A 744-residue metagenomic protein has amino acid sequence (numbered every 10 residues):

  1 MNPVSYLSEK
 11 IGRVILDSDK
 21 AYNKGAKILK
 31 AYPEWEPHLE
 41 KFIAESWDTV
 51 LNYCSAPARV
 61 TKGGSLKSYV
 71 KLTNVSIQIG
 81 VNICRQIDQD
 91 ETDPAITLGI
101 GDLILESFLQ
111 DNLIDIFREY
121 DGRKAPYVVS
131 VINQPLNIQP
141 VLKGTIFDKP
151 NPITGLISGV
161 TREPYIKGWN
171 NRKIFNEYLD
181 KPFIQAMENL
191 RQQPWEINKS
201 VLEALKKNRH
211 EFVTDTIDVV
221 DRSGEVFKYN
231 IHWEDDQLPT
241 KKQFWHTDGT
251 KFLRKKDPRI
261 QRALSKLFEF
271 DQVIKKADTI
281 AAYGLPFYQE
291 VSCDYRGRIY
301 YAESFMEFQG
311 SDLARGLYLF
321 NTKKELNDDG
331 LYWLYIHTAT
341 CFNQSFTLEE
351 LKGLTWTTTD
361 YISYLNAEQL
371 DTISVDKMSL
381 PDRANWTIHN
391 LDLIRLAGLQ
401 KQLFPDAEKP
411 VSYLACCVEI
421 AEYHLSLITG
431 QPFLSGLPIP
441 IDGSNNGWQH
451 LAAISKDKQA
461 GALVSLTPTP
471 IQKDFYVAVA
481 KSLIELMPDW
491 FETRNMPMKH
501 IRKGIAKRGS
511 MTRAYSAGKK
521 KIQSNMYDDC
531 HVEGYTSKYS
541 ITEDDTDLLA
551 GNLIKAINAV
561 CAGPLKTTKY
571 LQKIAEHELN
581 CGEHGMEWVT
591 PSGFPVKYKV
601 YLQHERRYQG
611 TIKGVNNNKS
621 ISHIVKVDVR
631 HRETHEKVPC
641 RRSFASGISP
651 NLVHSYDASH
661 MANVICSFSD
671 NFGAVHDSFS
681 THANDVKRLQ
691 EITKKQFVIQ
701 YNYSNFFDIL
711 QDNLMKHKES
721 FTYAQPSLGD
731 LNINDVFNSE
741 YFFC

Functional and structural regions predicted by a protein language model:
M1-S510, A514-S649, S667, Q690-E691 (+1 more regions): Non-catalytic nucleic-acid-binding interfaces of large nucleic-acid enzymes and RNP effectors
E269, F475, V653-M661: Phosphate/oxyanion-binding active-site loops and adjacent basic polyanion-contact surfaces
E290, N671, S678: Short, surface-exposed charged micro-motifs
Y301, D677-T681: Short cationic amphipathic helices and targeting signals
G647-S655, S680-T681: Short, contiguous acidic/charged loop-to-helix segments that flank catalytic cores in large enzymes
D657-V675: Active-site palm subdomain of RNA-directed nucleic acid polymerases
A683, K687-I692: A general "terminal functional-core" signal
